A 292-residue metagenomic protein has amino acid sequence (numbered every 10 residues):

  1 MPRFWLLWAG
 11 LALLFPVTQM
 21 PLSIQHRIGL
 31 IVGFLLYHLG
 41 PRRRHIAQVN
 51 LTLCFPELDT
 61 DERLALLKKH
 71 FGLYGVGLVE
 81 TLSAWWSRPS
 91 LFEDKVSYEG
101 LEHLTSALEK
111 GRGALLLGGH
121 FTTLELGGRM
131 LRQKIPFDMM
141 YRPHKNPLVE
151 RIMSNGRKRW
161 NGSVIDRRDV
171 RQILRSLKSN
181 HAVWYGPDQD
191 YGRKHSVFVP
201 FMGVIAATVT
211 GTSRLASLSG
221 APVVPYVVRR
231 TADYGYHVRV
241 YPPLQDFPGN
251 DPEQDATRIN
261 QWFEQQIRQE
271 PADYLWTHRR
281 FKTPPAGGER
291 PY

Functional and structural regions predicted by a protein language model:
M1-G118, E150-N155, N161: Membrane-anchoring hydrophobic helices of lipid-metabolizing enzymes
W5, L39, A65-K68, S106-K110 (+2 more regions): Non-catalytic C-terminal accessory region of glycerolipid acyltransferases and related lyso-lipid remodeling enzymes
A12, A47-N50, G127, L148 (+4 more regions): Hydrophobic alpha-helical segments typical of transmembrane helices and their membrane-interface/capping positions
R63, K145, V149, D255: Hydrophobic (often cysteine-bearing) scaffold residues that line and stabilize catalytic clefts of nucleotide/cofactor
T81-L82, H120-L124, Q266-R268: Juxtamembrane/interfacial segments around transmembrane helices
E109-R168, D190-P200, V204: Catalytic core of membrane glycerolipid acyltransferases/transacylases, capturing the structured, soluble-facing
